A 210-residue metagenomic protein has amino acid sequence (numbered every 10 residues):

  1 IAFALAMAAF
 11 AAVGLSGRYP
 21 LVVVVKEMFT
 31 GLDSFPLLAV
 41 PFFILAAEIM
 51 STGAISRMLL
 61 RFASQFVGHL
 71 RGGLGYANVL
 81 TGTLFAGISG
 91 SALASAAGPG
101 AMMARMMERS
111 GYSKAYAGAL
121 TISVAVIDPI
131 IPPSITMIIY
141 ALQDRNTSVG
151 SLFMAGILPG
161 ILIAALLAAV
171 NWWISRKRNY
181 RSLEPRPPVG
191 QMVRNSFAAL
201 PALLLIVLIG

Functional and structural regions predicted by a protein language model:
I1-G210: Alpha-helical transmembrane segments of multi-pass membrane transport proteins
